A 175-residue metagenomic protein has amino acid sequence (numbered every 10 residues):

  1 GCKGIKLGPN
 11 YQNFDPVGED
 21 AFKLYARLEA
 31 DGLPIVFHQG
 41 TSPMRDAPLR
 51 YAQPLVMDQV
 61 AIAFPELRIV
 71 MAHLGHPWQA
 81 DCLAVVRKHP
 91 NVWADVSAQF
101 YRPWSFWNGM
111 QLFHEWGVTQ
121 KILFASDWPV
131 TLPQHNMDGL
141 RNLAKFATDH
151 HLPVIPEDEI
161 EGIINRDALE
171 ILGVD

Functional and structural regions predicted by a protein language model:
G1-K3, D31-L33, P65-R68, K88-V92 (+1 more regions): Short, well-ordered coil/turn segments that N-cap beta-strands
G1-Y51, V92: Active-site gating/metal-coordination segments in enzymes
K6, I69-A72, D95-S97, K121-S126: Active-site neighborhood of phospho(di)ester-bond hydrolases with catalytic His/Asp-centered motifs
P9-Y11, T41-P43, G75-H76, A98-F100 (+1 more regions): Active-site-proximal loop/turn and secondary-structure-junction residues that shape catalytic pockets, frequently
Q12-G18, M71-G75, Y101-W104: Active-site glycine- and acidic-residue-rich loops that bind and position anionic ligands or nucleotide-like cofactors
A47-P54, Q79-K88, W104-Q111, T131-A144: Histidine/acidic-residue-rich catalytic or RNA/ligand-binding cores of hydrolases and nuclease-related proteins
V92-P103: His/Asp/Glu-enriched short active-site or ligand-binding loop at hydrolase and phosphoryl-transfer sites
V118-L123, H135-D175: Mid-to-C-terminal alpha-helical segments outside catalytic/metal-binding sites
